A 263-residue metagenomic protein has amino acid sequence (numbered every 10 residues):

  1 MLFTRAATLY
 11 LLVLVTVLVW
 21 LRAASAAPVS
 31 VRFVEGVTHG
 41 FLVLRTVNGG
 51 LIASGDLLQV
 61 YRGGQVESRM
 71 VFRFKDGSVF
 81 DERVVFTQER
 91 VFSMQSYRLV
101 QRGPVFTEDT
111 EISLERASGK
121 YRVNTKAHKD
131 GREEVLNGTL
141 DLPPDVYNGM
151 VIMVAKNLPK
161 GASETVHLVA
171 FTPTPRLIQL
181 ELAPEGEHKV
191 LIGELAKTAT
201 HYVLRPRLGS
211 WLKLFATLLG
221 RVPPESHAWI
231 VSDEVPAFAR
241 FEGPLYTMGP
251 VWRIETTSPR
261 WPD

Functional and structural regions predicted by a protein language model:
M1-L11: Bacterial N-terminal signal peptides that target proteins for export
A6, E115-S118, D141-I152, M248: Short secondary-structure transition/capping segments
Y10-W20: Bacterial N-terminal signal peptides
A26-S118, S163-D263: Acidic, serine/threonine-rich low-complexity disordered tracts
K126-S163: Surface-exposed beta-loop interaction hotspot
